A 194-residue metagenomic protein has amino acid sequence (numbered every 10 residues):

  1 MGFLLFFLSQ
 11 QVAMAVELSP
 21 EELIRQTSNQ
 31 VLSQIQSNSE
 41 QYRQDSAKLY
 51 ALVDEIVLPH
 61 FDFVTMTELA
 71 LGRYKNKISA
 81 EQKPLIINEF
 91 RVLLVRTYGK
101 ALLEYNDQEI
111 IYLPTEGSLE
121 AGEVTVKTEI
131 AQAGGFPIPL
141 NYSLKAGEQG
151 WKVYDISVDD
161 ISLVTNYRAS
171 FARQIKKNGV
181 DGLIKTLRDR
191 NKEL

Functional and structural regions predicted by a protein language model:
M1-Q10: Bacterial N-terminal signal peptides
Q10-V16: Sec/Tat signal peptide C-region and signal peptidase I cleavage site
E17-Y98: Early exported N-terminus immediately downstream of N-terminal targeting peptides
S37-E40, Q44, K48, K77-E81 (+6 more regions): Surface-exposed, polar/charged faces of alpha-helical domains in mature secreted/periplasmic/lumenal proteins
V92-L93, S118, Q132, D159-L163: Solvent-exposed loop/turn segments at secondary-structure junctions within structured extracellular/periplasmic domains
R96-I138, R190-L194: Surface-exposed, charged secondary-structure patches
P137-T165: Short beta-strand edge/turn micro-motifs at domain boundaries
D155-L194: Low-complexity, intrinsically disordered terminal/linker segments enriched in charged and Gly/Pro repeats
